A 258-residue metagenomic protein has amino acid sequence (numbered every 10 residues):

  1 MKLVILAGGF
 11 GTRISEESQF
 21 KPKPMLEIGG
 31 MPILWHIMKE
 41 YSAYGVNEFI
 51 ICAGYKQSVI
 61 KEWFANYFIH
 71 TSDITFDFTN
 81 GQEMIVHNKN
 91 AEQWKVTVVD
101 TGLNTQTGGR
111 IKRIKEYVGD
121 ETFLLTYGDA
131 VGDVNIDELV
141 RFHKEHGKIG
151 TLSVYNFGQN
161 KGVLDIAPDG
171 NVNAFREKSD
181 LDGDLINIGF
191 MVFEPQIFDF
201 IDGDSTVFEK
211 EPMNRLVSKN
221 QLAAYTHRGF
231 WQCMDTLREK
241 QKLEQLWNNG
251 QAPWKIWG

Functional and structural regions predicted by a protein language model:
M1-Y67, V98: N-terminal glycine-rich phosphate-binding loop and ensuing alpha1 helix
L3-I5, I51, L125, G150-S153 (+1 more regions): Structural beta-sheet core signal
M25, L164-I166, M213, A224: A structural signal for short hydrophobic beta-strand segments in well-ordered beta-sheet cores
H36, G109-R113, P212: Well-ordered alpha-helical segments embedded in enzymatic catalytic cores
I60-P168: Conserved beta-loop-beta/alpha segment of the NTase-like Rossmann-fold superfamily that binds/positions NTPs
T122-L124, V131, N135-K144, N156-Q159 (+1 more regions): Catalytic-core segments of class I nucleotidyltransferases/pyrophosphorylases that form NMP-activated intermediates
